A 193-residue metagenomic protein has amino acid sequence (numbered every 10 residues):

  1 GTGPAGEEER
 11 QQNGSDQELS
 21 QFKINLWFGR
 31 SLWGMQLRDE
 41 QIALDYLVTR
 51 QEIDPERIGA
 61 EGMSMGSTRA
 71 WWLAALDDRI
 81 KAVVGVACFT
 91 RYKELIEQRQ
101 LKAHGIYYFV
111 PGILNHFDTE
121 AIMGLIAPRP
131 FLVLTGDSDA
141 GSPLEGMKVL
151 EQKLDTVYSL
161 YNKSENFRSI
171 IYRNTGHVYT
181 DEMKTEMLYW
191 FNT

Functional and structural regions predicted by a protein language model:
G1-A43, V48-T49, E94-E97: Cap/lid segment of the alpha/beta-hydrolase catalytic domain
L19-R30, I42, K81-M123, P128 (+2 more regions): Mobile cap/lid helix-loop segments that gate and shape the active-site cleft of serine hydrolases
E52-S64: Alpha/beta-hydrolase fold nucleophile elbow
G62-A74: Glycine-rich nucleophile elbow surrounding the catalytic serine of serine-hydrolase chemistry
A75-K81: Conserved hydrolase catalytic core segment
I106, Q152-K153, V157-T193: C-terminal catalytic histidine-bearing segment of alpha/beta-hydrolase fold enzymes
I126, V133-T135: Short beta-strand/loop motif that positions the catalytic acidic residue of the alpha/beta-hydrolase fold
D137-E145, G176-V178: Acidic catalytic loop of the alpha/beta-hydrolase fold
